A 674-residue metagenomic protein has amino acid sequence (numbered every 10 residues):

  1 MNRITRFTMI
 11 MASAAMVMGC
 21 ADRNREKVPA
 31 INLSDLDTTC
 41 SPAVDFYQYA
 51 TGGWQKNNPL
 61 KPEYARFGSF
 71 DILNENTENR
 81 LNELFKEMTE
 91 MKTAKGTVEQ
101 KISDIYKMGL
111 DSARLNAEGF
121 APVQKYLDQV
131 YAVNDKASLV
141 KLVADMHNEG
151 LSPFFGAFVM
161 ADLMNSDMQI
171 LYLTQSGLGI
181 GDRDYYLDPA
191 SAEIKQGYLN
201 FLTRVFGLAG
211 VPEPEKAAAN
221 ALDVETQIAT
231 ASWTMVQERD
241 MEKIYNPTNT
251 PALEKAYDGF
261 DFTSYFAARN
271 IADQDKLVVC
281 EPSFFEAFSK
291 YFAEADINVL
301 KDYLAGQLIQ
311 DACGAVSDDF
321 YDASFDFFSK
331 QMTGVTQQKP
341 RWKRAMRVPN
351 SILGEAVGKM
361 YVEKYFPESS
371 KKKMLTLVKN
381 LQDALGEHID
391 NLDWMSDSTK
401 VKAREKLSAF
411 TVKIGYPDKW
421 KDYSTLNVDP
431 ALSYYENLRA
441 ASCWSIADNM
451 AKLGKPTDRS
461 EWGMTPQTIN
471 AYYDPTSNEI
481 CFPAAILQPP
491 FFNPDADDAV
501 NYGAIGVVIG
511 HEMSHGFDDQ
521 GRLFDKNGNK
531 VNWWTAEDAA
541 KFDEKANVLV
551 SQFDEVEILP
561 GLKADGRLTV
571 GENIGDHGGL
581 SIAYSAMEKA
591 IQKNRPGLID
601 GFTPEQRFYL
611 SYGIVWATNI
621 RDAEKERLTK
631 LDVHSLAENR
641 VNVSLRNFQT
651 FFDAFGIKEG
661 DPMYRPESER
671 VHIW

Functional and structural regions predicted by a protein language model:
M1-M9: Bacterial N-terminal signal peptides that target proteins for export
M18-G19: C-terminal motif of bacterial Sec signal peptides marking the signal peptidase cleavage site
R23-S34: Short, Gly/Pro- and small/polar-rich lid/capping loops
S41-V44, Y49-R114: Active-site-surrounding "flap" and adjacent substrate/cofactor-binding loops of secreted or lumenal enzymes, prototyped
E63-F85, E215-A231, N501-V507, P604-Y609: Short secondary-structure subsegments characteristic of cysteine-rich extracellular domains
M88-T376, N380: Noncatalytic, helix-rich "gating/capping" subdomain that lines the substrate-entry/channel surface of large enzyme
A256-F260, V278-P282, K339, N350 (+2 more regions): Intrinsically disordered, low-complexity linker/terminal regions across diverse proteins
